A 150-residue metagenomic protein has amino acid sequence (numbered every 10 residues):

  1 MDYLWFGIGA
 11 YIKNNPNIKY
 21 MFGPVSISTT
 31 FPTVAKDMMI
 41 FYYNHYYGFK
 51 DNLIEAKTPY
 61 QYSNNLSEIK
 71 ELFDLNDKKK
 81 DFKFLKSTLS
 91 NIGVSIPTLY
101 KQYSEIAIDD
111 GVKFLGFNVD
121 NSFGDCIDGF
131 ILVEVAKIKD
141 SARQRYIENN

Functional and structural regions predicted by a protein language model:
M1-Y11: Conserved acetyl-CoA-binding loop-helix of GNAT-fold acetyltransferases
A10-N150: Terminal substrate-recognition subdomain of acyl/acetyltransferases
